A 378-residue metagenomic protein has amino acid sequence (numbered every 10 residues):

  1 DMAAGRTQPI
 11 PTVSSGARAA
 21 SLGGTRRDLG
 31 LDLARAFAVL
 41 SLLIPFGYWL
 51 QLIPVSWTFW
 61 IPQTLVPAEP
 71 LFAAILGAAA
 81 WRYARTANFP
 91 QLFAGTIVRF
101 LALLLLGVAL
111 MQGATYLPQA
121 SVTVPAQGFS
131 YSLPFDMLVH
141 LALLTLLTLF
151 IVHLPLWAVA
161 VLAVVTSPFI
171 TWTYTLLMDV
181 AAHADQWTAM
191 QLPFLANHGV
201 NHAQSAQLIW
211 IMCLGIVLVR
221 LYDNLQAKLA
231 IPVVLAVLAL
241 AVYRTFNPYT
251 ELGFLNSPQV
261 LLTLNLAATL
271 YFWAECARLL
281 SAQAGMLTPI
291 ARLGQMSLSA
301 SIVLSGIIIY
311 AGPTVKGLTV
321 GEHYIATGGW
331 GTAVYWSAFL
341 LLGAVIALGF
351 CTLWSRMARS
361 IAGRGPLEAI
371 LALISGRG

Functional and structural regions predicted by a protein language model:
A3-G378: Alpha-helical transmembrane segments and their immediate juxtamembrane cytosolic regions
